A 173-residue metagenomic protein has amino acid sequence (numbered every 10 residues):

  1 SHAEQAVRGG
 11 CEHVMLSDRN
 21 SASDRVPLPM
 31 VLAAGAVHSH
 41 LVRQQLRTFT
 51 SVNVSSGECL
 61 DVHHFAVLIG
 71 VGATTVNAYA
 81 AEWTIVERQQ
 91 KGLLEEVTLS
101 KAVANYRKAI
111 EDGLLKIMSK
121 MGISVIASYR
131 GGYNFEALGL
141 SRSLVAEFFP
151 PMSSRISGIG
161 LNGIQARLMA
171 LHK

Functional and structural regions predicted by a protein language model:
S1, Q5, C11-H13, H64-F65 (+2 more regions): Flexible, glycine-rich loop/tail regions that form catalytic "lids" or insertion modules at the edges of active sites
S1-Q44: Non-catalytic terminal/interface segments that mediate subunit docking, oligomerization, and allosteric communication
H13-M15, F49-N53, T75: Structural preference for beta-strand elements that scaffold enzyme active sites
R19, V26, V54-E58, M118-M121: Glycine- and other small-residue-rich loops at beta-strand/loop junctions that grip anionic moieties
R19-S21, G57, A73, A80-T84: Short, ordered loop/turn segments at secondary-structure junctions
V26-V54, N105-I110, K116: Alpha-helix-loop-beta-strand connector modules within alpha/beta enzyme cores
F49-G57, S128-G132: Beta-strand segments within the central parallel beta-sheet cores of soluble alpha/beta enzyme folds
E58-G72: Catalytic cores of alpha/beta
